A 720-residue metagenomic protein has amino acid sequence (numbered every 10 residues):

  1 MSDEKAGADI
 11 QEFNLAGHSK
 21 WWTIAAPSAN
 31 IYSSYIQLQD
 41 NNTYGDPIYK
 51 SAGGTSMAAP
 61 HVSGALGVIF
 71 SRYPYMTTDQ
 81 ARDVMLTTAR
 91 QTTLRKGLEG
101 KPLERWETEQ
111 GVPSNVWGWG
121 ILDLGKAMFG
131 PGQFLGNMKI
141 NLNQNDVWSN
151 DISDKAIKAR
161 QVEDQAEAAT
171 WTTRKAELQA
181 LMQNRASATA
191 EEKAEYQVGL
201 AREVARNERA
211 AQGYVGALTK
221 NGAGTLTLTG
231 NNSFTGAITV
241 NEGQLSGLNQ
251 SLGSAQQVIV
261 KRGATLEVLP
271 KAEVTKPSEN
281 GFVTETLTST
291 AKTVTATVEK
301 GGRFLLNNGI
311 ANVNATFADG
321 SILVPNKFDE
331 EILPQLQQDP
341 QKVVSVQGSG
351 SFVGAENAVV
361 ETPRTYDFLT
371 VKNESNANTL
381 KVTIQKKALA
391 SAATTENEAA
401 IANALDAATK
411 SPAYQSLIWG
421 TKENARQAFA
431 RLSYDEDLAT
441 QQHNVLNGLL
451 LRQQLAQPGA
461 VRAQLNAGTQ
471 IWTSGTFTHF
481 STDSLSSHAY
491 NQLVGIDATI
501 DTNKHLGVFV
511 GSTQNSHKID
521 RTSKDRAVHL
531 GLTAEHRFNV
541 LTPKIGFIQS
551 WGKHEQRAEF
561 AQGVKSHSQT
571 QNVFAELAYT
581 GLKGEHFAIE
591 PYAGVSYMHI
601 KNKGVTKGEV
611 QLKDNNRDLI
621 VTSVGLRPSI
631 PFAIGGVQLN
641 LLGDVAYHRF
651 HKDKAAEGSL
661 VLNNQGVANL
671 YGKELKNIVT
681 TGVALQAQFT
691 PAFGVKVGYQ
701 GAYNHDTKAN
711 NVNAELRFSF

Functional and structural regions predicted by a protein language model:
M1-G67, S71, Y75: Extracellular S/T/G-rich loop segment that most often corresponds to the catalytic His/Ser-adjacent loop
I48-V62, G213-A217, N231-I238: Gly/Ser-rich catalytic serine loop of serine hydrolases
L66, T225, L248, R462-A463 (+9 more regions): Transmembrane beta-barrel domains of outer membrane proteins
Y75, T87-Y214, F328-L493, T502: Outer-membrane translocation/initiation segment of Type V secreted surface proteins
D79, G100-L103, Q212-G213, L228-T316 (+1 more regions): Surface-exposed loop/turn positions within long extracellular repeat scaffolds, especially the passenger domains
I418-G584, A588-I589, H599, K696-Q700 (+2 more regions): Outer membrane beta-barrel translocator domains of Type V secretion systems
L485-S487, S516-R521, K553-H567, I600-L619 (+1 more regions): Solvent-exposed, glycine/polar-rich loop segments of beta-barrel outer-membrane systems
G531, D614-F720: Outer membrane beta-barrel transmembrane domains
